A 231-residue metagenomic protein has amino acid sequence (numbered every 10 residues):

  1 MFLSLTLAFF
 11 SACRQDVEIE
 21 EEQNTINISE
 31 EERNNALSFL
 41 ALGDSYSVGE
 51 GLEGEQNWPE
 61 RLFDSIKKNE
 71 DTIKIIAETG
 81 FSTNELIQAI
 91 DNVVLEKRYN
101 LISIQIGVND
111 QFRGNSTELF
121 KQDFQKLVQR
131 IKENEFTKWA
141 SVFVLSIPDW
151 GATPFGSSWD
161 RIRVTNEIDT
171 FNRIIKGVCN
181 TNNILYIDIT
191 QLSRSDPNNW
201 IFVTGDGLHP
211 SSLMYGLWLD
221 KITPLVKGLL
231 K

Functional and structural regions predicted by a protein language model:
M1-T6: Sec-dependent N-terminal signal peptides
F9-A12: C-terminal motif of bacterial Sec signal peptides marking the signal peptidase cleavage site
D16-V17, L230: Membrane-interfacial segments
V17-T79, A89-E96: Serine-esterase "nucleophile elbow" of acetyl-processing enzymes
Y46, G80-S82, D149, S193: Residue-level detector of flexible, active-site-proximal loop/helix-junction positions within diverse enzyme catalytic
E78-S82, R163-V164: Short, flexible loop segments at the rims of nucleotide/cofactor-binding pockets, characterized by
Q88-K231: Alpha-helical cap/lid subdomain in secreted, periplasmic, or secretory-pathway luminal O-acyl-processing enzymes
